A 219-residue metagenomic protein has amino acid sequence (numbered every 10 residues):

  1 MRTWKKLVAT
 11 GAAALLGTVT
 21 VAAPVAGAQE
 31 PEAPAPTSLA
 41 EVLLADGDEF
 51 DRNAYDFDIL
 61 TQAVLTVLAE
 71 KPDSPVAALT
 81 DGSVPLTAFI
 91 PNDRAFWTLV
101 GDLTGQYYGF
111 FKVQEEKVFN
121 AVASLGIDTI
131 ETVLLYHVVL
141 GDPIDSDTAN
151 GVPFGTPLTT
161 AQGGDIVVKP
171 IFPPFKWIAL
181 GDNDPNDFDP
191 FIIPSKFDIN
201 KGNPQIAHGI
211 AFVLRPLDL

Functional and structural regions predicted by a protein language model:
K5-T10, A22-L219: Mature, structured domains of secreted/extracytosolic soluble proteins
L15-V21: Hydrophobic core
